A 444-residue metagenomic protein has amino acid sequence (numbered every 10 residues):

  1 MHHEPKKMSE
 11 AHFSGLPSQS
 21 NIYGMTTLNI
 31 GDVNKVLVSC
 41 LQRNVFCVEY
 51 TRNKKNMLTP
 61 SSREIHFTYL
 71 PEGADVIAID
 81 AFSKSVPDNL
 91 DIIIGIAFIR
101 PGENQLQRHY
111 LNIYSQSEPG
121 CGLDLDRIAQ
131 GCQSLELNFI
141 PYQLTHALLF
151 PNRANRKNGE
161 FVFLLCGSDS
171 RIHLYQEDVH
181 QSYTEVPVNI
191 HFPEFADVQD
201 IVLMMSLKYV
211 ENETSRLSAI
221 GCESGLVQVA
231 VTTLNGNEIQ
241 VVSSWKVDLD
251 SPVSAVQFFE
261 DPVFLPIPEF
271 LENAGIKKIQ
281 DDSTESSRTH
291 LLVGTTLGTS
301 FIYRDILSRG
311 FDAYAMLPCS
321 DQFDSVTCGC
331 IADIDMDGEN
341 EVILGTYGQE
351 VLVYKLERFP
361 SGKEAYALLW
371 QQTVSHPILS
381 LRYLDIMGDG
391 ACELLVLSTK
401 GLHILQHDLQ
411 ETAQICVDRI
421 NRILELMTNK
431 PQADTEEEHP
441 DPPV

Functional and structural regions predicted by a protein language model:
M1-V444: Beta-propeller-forming repeat regions
